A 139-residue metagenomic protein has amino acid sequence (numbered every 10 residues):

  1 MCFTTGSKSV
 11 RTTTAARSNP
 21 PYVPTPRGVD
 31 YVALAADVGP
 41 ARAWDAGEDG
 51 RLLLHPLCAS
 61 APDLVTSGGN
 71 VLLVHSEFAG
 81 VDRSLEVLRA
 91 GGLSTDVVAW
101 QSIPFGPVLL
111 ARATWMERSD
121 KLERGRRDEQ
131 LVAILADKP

Functional and structural regions predicted by a protein language model:
M1, V10, D30-A33, H55-C58 (+1 more regions): Class I S-adenosyl-L-methionine-dependent methyltransferase catalytic core
M1-S18: S-adenosyl-L-methionine
T12-T13, V29-L34, L85-L88: Short, glycine/charged-enriched secondary-structure capping and boundary segments
S18-L53: Mobile active-site "lid"/loop adjacent to the S-adenosyl-L-methionine
P26, V32, D45, Q101-R126: Short, flexible, glycine-rich and Lys/Arg-enriched loop motifs at helix boundaries that contact anionic partners
G50-L109: Conserved Class I SAM-dependent methyltransferase catalytic core
E86-S94, L109-P139: Core SAM-dependent methyltransferase catalytic element
